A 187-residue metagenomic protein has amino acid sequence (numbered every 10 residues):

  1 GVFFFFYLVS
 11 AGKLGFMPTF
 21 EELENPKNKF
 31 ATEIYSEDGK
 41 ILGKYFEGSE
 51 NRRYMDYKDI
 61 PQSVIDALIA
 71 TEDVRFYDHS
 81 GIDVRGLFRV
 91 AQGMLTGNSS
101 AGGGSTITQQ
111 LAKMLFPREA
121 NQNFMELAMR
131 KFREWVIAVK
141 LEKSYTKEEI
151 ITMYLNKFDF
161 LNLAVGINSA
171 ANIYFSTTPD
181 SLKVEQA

Functional and structural regions predicted by a protein language model:
G1-Y35, R75, L95: N-terminal type II signal-anchor transmembrane helix that functions as the membrane-insertion/stop-transfer segment
K29-A31, Y35-A187: Peptidoglycan glycan-strand catalytic modules in the bacterial/periplasmic cell-wall system
